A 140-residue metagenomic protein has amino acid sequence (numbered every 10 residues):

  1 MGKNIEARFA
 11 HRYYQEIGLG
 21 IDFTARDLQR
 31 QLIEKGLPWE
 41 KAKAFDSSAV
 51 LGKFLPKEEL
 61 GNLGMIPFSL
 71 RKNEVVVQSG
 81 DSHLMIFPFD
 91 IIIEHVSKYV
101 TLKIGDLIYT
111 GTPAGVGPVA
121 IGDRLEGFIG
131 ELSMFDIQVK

Functional and structural regions predicted by a protein language model:
M1-Y99, L107, G115-K140: Catalytic-core "active-site belt" of small-molecule-metabolizing enzymes, emphasizing His/Asp/Glu-rich regions
